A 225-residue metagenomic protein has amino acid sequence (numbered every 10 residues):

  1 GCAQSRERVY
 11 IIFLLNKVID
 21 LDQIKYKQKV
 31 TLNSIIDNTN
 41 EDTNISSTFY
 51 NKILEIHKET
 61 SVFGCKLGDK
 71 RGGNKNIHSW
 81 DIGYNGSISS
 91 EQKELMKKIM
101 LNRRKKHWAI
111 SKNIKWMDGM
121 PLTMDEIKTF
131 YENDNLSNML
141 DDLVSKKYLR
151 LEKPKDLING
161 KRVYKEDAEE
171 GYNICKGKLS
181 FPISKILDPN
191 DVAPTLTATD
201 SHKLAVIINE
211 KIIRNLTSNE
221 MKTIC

Functional and structural regions predicted by a protein language model:
G1: Conserved S-adenosyl-L-methionine
Q4-M100: Flexible, glycine-/basic-rich loop-and-beta segments that form/coincide with the SAM-dependent methyltransferase
K75-C225: C-terminal target-recognition/interaction regions appended to catalytic cores
